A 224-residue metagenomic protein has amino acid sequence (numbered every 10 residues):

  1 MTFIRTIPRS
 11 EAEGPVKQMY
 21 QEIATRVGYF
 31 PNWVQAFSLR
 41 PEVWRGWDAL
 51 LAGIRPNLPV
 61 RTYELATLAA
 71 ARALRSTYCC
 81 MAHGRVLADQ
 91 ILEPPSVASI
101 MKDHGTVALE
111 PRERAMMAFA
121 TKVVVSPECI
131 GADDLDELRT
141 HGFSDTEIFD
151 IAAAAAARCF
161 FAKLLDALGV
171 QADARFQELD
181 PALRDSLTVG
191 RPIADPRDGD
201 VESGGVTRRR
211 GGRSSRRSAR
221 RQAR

Functional and structural regions predicted by a protein language model:
M1-R224: Hydrophobic alpha-helical segments
